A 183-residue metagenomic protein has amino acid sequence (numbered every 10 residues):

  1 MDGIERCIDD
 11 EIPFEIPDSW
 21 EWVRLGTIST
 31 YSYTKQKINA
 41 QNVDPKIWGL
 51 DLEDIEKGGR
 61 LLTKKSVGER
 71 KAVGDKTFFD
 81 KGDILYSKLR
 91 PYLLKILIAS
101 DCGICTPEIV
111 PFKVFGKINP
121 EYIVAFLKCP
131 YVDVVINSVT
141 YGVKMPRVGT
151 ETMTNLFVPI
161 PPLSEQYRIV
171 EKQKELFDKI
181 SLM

Functional and structural regions predicted by a protein language model:
M1-E15, R60-S66, R70-V73, F79 (+1 more regions): Flexible, glycine/threonine-enriched loop-and-boundary segments that flank and lead into catalytic domains of large
R6-Q36, P159, L163-V170, K174-M183: Non-catalytic DNA-recognition/assembly elements of restriction-modification systems
C7-D10, E21-G58, A72-D75, Y92-L93: Low-complexity, Lys/Gly-biased intrinsically disordered segments
E21, T30, I55-K57, P91-Y92 (+4 more regions): Short, glycine-/Ser/Thr-/acidic-enriched flexible segments
V23, E121, A125, P130 (+4 more regions): Feature representing long, continuous alpha-helical segments
D51, G74-V132, N137, R147-E151: A short beta-sheet element
